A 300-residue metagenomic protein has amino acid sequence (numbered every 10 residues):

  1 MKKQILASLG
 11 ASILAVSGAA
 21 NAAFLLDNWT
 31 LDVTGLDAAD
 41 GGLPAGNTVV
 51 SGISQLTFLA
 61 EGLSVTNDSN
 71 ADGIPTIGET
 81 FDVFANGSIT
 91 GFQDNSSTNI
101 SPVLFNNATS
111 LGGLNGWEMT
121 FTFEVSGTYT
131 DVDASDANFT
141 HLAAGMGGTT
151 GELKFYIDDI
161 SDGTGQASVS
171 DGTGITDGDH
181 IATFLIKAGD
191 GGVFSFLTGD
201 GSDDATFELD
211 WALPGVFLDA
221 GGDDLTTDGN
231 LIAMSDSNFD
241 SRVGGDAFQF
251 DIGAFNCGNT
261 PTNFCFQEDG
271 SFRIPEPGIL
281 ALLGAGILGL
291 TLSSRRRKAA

Functional and structural regions predicted by a protein language model:
M1-A7: Bacterial N-terminal signal peptides that target proteins for export
G10-A15: Bacterial N-terminal signal peptides
S17-A19: N-terminal signal peptide c-region/cleavage motif recognized by signal peptidases
A22-A143, D236-R273: N-terminal segment immediately downstream of the Sec signal-peptide cleavage site in secreted/extracellular proteins
D131-M234: Short helix-loop boundary/capping segments
D162, Q267, G289: Flexible, glycine-rich phosphate/dinucleotide-binding loops and adjacent beta-alpha linkers at cofactor/substrate
E276-S294: A short, hydrophobic C-terminal helix/tail in secreted or cell-surface proteins
R296-A300: Short, charged juxtamembrane terminal tails flanking transmembrane helices
